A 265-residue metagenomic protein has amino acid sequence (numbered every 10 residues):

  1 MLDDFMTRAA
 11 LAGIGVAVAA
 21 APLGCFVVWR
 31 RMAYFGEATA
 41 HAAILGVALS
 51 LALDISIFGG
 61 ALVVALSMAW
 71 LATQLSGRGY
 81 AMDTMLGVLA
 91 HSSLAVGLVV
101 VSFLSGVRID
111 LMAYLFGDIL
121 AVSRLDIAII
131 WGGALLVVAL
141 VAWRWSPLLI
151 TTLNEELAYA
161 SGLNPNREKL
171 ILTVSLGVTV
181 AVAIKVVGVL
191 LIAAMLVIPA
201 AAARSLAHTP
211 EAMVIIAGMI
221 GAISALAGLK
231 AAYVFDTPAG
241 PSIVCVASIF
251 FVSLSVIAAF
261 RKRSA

Functional and structural regions predicted by a protein language model:
M1-V18: Membrane-interfacial amphipathic/re-entrant helices at transmembrane-helix boundaries
M6-R8, G79, L86-S146: Transmembrane helix-bundle core of multi-pass membrane transporters and related energy-transducing complexes
A10-G15, F58-V63, T84-V88, I127-G132 (+3 more regions): Hydrophobic alpha-helical transmembrane segments
C25-V107, A203-I215, A232-D236, A258-F260: Short loop segments and helix-boundary regions at transmembrane helix junctions of multi-pass inner-membrane proteins
A42-A52, L89-V101, A121-V122, P165-G177 (+2 more regions): Small-residue-rich segments of transmembrane alpha-helices in multi-pass membrane proteins, especially helix faces
A139-L172: Membrane-helix/interface signature in polytopic inner-membrane proteins
I192-P241: Transmembrane alpha-helical segments in multi-pass inner-membrane proteins
T237-A265: Cytosolic-side transmembrane-helix boundaries in multi-pass membrane proteins
